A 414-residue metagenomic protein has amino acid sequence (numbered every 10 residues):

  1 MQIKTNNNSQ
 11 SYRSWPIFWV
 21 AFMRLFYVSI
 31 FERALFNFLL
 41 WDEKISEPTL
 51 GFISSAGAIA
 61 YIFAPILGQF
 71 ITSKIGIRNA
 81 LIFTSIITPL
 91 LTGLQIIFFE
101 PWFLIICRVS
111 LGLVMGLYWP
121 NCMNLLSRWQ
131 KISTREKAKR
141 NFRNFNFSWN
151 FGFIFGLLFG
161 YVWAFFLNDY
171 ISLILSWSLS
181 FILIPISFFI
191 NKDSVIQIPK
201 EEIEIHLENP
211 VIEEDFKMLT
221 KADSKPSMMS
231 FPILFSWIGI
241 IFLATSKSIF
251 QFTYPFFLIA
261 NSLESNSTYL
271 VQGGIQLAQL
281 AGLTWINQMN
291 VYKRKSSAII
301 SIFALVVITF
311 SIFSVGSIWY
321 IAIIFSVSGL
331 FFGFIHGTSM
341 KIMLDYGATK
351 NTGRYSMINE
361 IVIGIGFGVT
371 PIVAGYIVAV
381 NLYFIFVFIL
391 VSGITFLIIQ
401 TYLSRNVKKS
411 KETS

Functional and structural regions predicted by a protein language model:
M1-S11, S194-S236, S414: Juxtamembrane intracellular "pre-TM" segments in multi-pass secondary transporters
N6-A58, P232-V271: Helix-loop boundary and gating motifs at the non-cytosolic
F52-Q69, G273-W285: Central cavity-lining transmembrane alpha-helices of secondary-active solute carriers, predominantly the Major
A64-I77, A281-R294, V378: Helix-to-loop junctions at the C-terminal end of transmembrane segments in multipass secondary transporters
N79-G93, S296-S311: Structural signature of the two symmetry-related core transmembrane helices
W102-L111, W319-S328: Paired small-residue
V109-W149: Cytoplasmic helix-loop-helix junction between adjacent transmembrane helices in 12-TM secondary transporters
K350-A379: A late C-terminal transmembrane helix in Major Facilitator Superfamily
